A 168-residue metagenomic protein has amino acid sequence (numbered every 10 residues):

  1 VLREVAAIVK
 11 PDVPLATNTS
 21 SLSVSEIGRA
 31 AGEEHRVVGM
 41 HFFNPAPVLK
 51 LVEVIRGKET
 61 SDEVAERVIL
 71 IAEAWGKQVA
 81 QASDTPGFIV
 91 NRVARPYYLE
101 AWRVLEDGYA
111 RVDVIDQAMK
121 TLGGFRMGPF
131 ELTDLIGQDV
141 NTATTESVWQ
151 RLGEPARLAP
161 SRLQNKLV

Functional and structural regions predicted by a protein language model:
V1-V168: N-terminal glycine-rich phosphate-binding loop for ADP-containing cofactors
